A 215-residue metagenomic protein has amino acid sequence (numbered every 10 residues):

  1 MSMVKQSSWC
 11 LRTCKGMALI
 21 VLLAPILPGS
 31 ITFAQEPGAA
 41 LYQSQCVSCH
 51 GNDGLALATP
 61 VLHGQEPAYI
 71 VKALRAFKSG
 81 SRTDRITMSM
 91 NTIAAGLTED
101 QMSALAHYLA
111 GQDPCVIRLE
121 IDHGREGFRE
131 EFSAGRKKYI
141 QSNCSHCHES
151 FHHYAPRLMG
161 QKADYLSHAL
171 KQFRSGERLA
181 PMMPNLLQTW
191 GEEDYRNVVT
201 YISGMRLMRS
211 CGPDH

Functional and structural regions predicted by a protein language model:
M1-T13: N-terminal secretory signal peptides that target proteins for export/translocation
K15-G29: Bacterial N-terminal signal peptides
A34-N52, R118-S150: Sequence/structural segment immediately N-terminal to covalent heme-attachment motifs in c-type and related
A39, G51-T83, N91-G96, R136 (+4 more regions): Gly/Gly-Pro-rich "capping" loops immediately C-terminal to redox-active cysteine motifs in periplasmic/lumenal
Y42, F77, Y108-L109, Y139 (+2 more regions): Conserved hydrophobic/aromatic "anchor" residues that stabilize well-ordered secondary structure elements
Y42-S44, E66-Y69, A76-S81, I140-Q141 (+3 more regions): His/Met- and acidic-residue-enriched segments that coordinate or traffic transition-metal cofactors and support
V47, P60-P67, V71-E130: Acidic (E/D-rich), amphipathic helical modules within compact regulatory domains
A94-E120, L187-H215: C-terminal capping alpha-helices of c-type cytochrome domains
